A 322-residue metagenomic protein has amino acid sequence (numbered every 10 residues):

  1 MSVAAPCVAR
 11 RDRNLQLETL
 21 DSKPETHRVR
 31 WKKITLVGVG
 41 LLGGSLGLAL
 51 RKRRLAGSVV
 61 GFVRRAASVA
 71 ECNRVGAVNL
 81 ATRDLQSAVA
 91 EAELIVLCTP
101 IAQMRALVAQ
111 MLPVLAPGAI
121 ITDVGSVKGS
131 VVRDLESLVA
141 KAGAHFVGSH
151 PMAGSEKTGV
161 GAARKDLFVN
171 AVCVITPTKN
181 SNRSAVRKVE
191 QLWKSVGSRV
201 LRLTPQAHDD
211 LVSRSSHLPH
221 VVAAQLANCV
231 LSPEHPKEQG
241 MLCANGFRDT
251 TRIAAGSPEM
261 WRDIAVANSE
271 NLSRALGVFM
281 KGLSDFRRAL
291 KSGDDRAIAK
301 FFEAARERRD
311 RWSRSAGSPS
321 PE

Functional and structural regions predicted by a protein language model:
M1-R28, S318-E322: Intrinsic disorder/low-complexity segments
T26-A90: NAD(P)+-binding Rossmann beta1-loop-alpha1 motif at the extreme N-terminus of oxidoreductases
L85-L115, A119-T122: Rossmann-like NAD(P)-binding element
T99-I101, G125-S126, P151, L226: Short glycine-/small-residue-rich Rossmann-like dinucleotide-binding loops
Q110-G161: Rossmann-like NAD(P)(H) cofactor-binding subdomain of soluble oxidoreductases
K165-R252: Internal alpha-helical scaffold of NAD(P)-dependent oxidoreductase catalytic cores
P236-A305: Interdomain hinge/lid region at the active-site interface of Rossmann-like NAD(P)-dependent oxidoreductases
